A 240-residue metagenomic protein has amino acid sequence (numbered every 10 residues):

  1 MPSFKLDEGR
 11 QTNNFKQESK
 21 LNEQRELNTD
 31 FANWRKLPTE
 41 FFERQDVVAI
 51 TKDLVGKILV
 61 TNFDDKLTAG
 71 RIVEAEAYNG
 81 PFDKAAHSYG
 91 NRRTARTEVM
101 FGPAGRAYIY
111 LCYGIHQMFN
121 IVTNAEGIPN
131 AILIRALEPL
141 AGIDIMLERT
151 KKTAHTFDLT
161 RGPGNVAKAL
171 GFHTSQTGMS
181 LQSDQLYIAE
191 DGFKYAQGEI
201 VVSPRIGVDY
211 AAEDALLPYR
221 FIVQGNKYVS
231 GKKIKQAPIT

Functional and structural regions predicted by a protein language model:
P2, W34-T240: Conserved, well-structured core segments that form or line functional sites
D7, Q11-Q24, T29-K36: Short, low-complexity, charge-dense intrinsically disordered segments
